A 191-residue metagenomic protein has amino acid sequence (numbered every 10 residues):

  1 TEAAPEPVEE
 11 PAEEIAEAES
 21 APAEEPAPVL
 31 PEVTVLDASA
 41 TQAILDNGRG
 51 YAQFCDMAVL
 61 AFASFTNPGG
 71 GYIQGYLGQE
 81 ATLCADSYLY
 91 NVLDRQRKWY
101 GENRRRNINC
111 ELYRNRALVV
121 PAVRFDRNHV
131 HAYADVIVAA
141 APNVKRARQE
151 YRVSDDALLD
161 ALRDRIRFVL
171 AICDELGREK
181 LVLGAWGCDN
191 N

Functional and structural regions predicted by a protein language model:
T1-N191: Macrodomain-like recognition of ADP-ribose-binding/processing modules
